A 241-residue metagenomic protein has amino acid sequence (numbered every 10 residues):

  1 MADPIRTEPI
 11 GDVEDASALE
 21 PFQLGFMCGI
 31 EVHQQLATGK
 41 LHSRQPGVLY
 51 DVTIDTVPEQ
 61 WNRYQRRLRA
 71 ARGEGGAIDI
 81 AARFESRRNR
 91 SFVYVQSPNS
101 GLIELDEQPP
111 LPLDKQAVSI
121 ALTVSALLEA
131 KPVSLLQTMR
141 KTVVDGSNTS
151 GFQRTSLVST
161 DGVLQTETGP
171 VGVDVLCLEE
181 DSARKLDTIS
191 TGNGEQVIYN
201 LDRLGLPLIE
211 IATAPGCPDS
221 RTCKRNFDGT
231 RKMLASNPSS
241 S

Functional and structural regions predicted by a protein language model:
A2-S241: Basic, nucleic-acid-interacting segments
